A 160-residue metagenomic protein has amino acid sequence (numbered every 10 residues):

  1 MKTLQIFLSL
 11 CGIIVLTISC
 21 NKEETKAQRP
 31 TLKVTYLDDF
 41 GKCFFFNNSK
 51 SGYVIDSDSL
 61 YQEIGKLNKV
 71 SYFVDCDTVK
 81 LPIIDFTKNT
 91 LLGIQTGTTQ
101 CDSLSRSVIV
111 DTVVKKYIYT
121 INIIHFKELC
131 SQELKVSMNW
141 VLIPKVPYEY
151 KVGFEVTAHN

Functional and structural regions predicted by a protein language model:
M1-Q28: Bacterial Sec-dependent N-terminal signal peptides
C20-N160: Exposed, flexible binding/inhibitory loops of compact, secreted disulfide-stabilized domains
